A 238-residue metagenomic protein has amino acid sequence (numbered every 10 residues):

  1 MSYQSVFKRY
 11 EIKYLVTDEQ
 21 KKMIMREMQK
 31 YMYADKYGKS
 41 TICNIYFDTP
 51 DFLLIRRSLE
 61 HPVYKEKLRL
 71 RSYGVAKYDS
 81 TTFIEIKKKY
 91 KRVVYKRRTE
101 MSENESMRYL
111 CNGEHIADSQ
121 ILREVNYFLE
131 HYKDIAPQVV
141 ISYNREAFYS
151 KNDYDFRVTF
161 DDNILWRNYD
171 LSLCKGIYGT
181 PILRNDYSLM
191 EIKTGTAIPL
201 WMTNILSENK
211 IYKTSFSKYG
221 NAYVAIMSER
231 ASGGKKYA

Functional and structural regions predicted by a protein language model:
M1-A238: Phosphate-end processing signature that detects enzymes handling 5′-triphosphorylated RNA and polyphosphate
